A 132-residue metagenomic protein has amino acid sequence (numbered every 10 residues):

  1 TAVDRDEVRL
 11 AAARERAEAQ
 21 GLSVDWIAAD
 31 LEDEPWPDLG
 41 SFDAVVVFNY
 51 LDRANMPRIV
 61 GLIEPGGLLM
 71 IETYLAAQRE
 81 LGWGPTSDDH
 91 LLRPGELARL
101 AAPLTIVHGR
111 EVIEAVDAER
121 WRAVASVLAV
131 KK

Functional and structural regions predicted by a protein language model:
T1-D4: Conserved SAM-binding motif I beta-strand of class I
D6-V8: Conserved SAM/SAH-binding beta-strand->alpha-helix loop
A13-R14: Conserved SAM-binding loop
Q20-D33: Conserved SAM-binding strand-loop segment of SAM-dependent methyltransferases
E32, W36-A44: A short acidic, Gly/Pro-enriched loop at the edge of an enzyme's catalytic core that lines a small-molecule cofactor
L51-I63: A short, conserved alpha-helix within the catalytic core of class I
G66-Q78: Conserved beta-strand signature within the Rossmann-like core of class I S-adenosyl-L-methionine
E114-K132: Core SAM-dependent methyltransferase catalytic element
